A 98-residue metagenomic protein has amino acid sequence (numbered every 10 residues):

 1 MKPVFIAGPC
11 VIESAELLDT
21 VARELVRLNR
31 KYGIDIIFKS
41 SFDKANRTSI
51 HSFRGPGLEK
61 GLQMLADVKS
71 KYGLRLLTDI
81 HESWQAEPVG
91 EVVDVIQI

Functional and structural regions predicted by a protein language model:
M1-I6, E24-R27, Q63: N-terminal amphipathic alpha-helix/helix-capping segment at the start of soluble metabolic enzymes
M1-V4, Y32-I36, S70-L76, V92-D94: Short, well-ordered coil/turn segments that N-cap beta-strands
F5-A15, I36-L58: Glycine-rich, proline-tolerant flexible connector loops at the mouths of alpha/beta enzymes
L18, A22, L58-L65: Aromatic/hydrophobic pocket-lining residues that form the small-molecule binding cavity in soluble enzyme cores
L18-A22, E91-I96: A short alpha/beta connector and helix-capping loop motif
L18-I34: Short amphipathic alpha-helices and their capping/turn segments at secondary-structure boundaries
V26-R30, L65-S70: Surface-exposed amphipathic alpha-helices with a cationic face
P56-G57, K71-A86, V93-I98: Catalytic beta/alpha-barrel core
